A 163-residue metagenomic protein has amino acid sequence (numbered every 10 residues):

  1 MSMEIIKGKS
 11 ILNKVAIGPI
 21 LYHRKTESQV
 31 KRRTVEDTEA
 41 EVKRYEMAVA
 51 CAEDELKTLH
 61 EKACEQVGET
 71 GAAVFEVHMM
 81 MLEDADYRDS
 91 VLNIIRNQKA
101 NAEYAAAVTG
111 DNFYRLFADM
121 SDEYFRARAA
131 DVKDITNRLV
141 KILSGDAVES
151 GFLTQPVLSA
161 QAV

Functional and structural regions predicted by a protein language model:
M1-V163: Non-catalytic, soluble scaffold/interaction modules
